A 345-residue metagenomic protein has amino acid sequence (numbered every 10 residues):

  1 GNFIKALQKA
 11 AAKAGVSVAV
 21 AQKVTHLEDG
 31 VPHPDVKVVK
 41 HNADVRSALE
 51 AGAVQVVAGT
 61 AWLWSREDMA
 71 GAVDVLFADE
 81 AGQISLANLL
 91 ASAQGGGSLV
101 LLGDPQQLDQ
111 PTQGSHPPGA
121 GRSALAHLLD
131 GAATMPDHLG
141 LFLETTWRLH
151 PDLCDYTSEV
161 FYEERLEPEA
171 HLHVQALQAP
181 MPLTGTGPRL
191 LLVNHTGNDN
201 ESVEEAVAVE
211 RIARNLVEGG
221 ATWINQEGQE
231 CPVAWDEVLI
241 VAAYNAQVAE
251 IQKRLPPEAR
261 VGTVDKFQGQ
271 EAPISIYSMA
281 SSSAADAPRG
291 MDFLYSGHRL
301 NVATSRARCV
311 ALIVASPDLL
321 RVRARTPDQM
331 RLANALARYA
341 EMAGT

Functional and structural regions predicted by a protein language model:
G1-G15, W62-A78, G82-T345: Conserved helicase motor core of SF1/SF2 NTP-dependent helicases
A6, A11-L63: Inter-Walker segment of RecA-like/P-loop motor cores
